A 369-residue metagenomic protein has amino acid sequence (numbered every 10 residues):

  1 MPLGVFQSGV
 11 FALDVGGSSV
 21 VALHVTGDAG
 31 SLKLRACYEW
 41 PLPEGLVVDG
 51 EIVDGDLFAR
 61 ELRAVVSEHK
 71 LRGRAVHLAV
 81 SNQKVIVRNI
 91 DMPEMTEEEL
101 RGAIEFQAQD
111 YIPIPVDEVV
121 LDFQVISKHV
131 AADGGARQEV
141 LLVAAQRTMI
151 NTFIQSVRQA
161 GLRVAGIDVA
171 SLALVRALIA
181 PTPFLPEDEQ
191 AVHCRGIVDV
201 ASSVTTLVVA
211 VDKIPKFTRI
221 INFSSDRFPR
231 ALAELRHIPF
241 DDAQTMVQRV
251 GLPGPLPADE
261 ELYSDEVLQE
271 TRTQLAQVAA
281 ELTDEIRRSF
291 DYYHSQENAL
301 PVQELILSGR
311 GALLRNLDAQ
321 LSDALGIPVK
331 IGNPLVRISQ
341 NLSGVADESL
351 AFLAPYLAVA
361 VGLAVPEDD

Functional and structural regions predicted by a protein language model:
M1-D369: Hydrophobic/aromatic-enriched cytosolic interaction surfaces used to assemble or bind macromolecules
